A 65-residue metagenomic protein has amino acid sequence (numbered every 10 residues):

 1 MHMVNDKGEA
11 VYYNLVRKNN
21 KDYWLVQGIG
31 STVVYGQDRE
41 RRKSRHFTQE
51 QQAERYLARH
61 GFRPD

Functional and structural regions predicted by a protein language model:
M1-Y35, R63: Short N-terminal "domain-start" leader segments that mark the transition from disordered tails or signal peptides into
Y35-Q52, H60: A short, exposed loop/beta-hairpin motif centered on an aromatic-Gly-Thr core
R59-D65: Short arginine-rich
